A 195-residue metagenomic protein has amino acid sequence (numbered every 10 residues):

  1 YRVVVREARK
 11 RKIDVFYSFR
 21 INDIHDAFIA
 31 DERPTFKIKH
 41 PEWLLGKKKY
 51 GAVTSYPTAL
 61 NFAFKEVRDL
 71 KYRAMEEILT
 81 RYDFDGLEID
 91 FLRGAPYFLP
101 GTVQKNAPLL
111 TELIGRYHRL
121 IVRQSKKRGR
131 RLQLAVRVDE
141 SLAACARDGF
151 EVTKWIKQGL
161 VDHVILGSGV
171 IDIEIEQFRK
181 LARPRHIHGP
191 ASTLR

Functional and structural regions predicted by a protein language model:
Y1-R6, K10, F16-Y17, N22-R81: Active-site-adjacent "subsite" loops/lids of carbohydrate-active enzymes
E66-L194: Active-site neighborhood of glycoside hydrolase catalytic domains
